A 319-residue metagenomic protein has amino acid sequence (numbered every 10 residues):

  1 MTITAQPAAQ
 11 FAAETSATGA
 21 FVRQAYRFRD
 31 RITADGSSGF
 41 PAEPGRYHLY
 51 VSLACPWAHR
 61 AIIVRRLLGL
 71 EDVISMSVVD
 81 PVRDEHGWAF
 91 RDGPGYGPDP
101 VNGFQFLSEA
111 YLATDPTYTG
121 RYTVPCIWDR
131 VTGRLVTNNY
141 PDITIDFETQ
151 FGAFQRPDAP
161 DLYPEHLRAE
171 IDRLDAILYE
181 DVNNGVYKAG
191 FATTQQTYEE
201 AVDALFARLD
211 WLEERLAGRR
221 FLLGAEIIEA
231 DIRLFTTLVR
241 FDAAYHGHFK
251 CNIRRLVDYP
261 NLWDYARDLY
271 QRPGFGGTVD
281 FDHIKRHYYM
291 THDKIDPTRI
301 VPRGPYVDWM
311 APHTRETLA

Functional and structural regions predicted by a protein language model:
M1-A319: C-terminal alpha-helical interaction module
